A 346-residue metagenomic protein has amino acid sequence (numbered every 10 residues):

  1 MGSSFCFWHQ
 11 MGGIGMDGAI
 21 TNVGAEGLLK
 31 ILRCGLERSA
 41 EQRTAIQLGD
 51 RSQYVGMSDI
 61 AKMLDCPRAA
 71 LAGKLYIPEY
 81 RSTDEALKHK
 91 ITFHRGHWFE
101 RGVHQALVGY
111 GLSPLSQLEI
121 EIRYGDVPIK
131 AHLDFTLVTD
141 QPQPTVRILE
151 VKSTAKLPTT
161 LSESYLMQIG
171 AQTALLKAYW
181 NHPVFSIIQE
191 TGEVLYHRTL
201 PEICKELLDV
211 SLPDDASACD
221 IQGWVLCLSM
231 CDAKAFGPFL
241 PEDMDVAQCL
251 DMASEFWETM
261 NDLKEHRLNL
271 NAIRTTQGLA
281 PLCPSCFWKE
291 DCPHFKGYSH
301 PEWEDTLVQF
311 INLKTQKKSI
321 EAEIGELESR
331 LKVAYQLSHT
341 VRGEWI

Functional and structural regions predicted by a protein language model:
M1-G35, P183-L207, S211-D214, C292: Glycine- and charge-rich intrinsically disordered segments
G2-I148, A155-E163, M167, A322-G325 (+2 more regions): Metal-dependent nuclease catalytic cores that hydrolyze phosphodiester bonds in DNA/RNA, characterized by
Q10-I14, L240-M244, R267-Q277: Cysteine-centered metal-binding/redox modules
D17-G18, A131, K296-Q309, S338-V341: Cys/His-rich finger/ribbon microdomains and the adjacent scaffold used for macromolecule binding/structural
W98, G102, M167-L175, V308 (+1 more regions): Short amphipathic alpha-helical face segments that pack within enzyme cores and frequently flank/anchor catalytic
Y110-K264: Mg2+/Mn2+-dependent nuclease catalytic core
L250-K318: Short, charged, low-complexity amphipathic alpha-helix
I311, T315-I346: Extended, charge-rich alpha-helical segments
